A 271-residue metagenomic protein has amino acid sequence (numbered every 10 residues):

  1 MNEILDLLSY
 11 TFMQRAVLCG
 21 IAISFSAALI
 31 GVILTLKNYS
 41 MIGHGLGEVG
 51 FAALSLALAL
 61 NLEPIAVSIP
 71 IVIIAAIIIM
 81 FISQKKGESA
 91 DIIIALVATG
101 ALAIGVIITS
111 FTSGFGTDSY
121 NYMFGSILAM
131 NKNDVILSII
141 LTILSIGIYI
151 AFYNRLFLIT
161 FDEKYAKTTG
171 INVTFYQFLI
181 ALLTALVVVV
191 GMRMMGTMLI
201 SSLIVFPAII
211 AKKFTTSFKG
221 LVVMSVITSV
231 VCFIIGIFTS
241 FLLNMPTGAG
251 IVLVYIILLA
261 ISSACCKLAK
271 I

Functional and structural regions predicted by a protein language model:
E3-R15, K86, I94-N154: Transmembrane helix-bundle core of multi-pass membrane transporters and related energy-transducing complexes
E3-S9, M123, I127, T228-S262: C-terminal binding/interaction regions
A16, P64-V72, D91, A95 (+3 more regions): Loop-to-transmembrane alpha-helix initiation sites
V32-F115, A211-V223, S240-L243, C266-L268: Short loop segments and helix-boundary regions at transmembrane helix junctions of multi-pass inner-membrane proteins
V49-A59, V97-T109, A129, V173-T184 (+2 more regions): Small-residue-rich segments of transmembrane alpha-helices in multi-pass membrane proteins, especially helix faces
G147-I180: Membrane-helix/interface signature in polytopic inner-membrane proteins
N154-R155, A264-I271: Membrane-interface capping segments at transmembrane-helix boundaries
R193-M194, I200-A249: Transmembrane alpha-helical segments in multi-pass inner-membrane proteins
